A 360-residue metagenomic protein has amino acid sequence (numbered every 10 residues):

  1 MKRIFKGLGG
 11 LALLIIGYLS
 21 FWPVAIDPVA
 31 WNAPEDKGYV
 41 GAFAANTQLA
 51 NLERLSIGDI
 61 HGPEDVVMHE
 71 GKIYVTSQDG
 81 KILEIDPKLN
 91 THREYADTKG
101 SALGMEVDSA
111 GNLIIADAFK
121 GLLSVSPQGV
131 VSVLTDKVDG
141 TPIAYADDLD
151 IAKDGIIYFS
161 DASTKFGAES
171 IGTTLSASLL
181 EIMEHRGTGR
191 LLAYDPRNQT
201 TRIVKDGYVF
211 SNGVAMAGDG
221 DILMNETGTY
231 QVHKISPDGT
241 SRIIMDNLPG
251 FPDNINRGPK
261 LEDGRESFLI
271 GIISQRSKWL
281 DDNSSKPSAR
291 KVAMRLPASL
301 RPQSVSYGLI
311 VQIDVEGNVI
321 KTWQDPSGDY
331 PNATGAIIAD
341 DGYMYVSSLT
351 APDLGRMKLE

Functional and structural regions predicted by a protein language model:
K2-E360: Sequence-structural signature of mature extracellular/luminal beta-sheet repeat domains, prominently beta-propellers
